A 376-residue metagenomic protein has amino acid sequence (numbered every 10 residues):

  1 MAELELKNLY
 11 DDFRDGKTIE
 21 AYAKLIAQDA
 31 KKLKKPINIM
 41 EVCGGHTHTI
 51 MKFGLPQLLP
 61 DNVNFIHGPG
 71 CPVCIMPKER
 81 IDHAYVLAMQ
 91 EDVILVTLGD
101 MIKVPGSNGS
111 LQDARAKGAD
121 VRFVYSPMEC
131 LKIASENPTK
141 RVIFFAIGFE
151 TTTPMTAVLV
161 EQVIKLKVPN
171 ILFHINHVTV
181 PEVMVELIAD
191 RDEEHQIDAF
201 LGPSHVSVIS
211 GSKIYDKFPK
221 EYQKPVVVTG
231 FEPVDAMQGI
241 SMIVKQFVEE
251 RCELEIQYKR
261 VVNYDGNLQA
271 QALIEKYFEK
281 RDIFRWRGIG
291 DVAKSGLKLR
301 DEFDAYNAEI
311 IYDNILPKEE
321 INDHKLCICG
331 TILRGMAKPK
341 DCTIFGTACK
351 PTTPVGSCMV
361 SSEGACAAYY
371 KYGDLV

Functional and structural regions predicted by a protein language model:
A2-T139, T153, A157, E161-L166 (+4 more regions): Metallocofactor- and cofactor-centric catalytic cores in central/energy metabolism, strongly enriched
V124, F145, T229-G230: Active-site-adjacent beta-strand anchor residues
H174, E193-Y264: A conserved active-site cap/scaffold subdomain adjacent to cofactor or substrate pockets
H177-V185, G266-A270: Short, conserved secondary-structure transition motifs
Q238-T331: Internal helical hairpin/lid segments
